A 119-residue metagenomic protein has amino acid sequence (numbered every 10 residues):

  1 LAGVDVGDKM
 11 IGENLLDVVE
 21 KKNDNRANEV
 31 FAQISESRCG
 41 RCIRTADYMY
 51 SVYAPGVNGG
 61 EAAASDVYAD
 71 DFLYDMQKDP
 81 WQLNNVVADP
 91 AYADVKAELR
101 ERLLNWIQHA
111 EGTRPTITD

Functional and structural regions predicted by a protein language model:
A2-F72, M76, D94, W106-P115 (+1 more regions): C-terminal cap/loop subdomain of S1 sulfatases and analogous C-terminal strand-loop tails that border
D79: Intrinsically disordered, low-complexity polar regions and short flexible loop motifs
A88: Phosphate-coordinating loops and pocket residues in cytosolic domains that bind phosphorylated ligands
